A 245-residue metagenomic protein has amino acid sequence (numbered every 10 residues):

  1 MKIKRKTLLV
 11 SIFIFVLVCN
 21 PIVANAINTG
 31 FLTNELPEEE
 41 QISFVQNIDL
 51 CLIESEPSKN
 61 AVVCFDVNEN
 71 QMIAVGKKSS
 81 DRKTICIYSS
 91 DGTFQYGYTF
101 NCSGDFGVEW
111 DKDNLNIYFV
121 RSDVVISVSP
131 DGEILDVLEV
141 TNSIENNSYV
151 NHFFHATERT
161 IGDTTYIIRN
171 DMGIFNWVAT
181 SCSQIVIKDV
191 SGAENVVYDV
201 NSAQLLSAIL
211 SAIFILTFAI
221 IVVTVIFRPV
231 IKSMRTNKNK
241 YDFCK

Functional and structural regions predicted by a protein language model:
M1-T7: Positively charged n-region of N-terminal signal peptides that target proteins for export
T7-K245: Eukaryotic scaffold repeat domains enriched in small/polar residues
